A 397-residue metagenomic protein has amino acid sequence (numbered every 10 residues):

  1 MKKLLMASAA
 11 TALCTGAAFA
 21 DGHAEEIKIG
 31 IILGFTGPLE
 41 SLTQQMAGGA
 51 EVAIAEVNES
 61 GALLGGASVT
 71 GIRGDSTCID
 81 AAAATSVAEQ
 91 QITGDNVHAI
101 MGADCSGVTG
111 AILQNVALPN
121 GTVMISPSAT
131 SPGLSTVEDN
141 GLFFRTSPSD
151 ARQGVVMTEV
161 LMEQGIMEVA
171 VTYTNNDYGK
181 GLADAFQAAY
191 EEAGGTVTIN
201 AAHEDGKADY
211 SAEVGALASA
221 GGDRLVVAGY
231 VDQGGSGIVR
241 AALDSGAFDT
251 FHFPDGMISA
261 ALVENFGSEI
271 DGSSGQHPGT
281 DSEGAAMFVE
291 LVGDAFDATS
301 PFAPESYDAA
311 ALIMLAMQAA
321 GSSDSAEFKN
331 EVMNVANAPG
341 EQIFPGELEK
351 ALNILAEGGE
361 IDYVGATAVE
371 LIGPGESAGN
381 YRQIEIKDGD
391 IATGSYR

Functional and structural regions predicted by a protein language model:
K2-S8, A20-R397: Extracytosolic ligand-binding ectodomains
T11-A12: Repetitive helical segments and hydrophobic/amphipathic motifs
T15-A17: N-terminal signal peptide c-region/cleavage motif recognized by signal peptidases
